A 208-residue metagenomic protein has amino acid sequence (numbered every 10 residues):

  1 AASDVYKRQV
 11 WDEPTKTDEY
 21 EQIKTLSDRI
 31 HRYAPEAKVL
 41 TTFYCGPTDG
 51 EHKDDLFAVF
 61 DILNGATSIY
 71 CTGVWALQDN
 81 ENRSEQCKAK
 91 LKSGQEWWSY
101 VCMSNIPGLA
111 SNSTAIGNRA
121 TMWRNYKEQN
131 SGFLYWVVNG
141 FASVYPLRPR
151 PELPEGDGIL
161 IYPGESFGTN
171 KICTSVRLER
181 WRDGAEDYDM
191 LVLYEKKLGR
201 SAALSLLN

Functional and structural regions predicted by a protein language model:
A2-Y6: Short, small-residue-biased leader/transition segments that mark boundaries at the very start of proteins
V10, T25-E51, F57-F60, G65-V74 (+1 more regions): Substrate-binding groove of N-acetylhexosamine-processing glycoside hydrolases
T17: Conserved adenosyl
Y20-I23: Long, low-complexity intrinsically disordered regions
